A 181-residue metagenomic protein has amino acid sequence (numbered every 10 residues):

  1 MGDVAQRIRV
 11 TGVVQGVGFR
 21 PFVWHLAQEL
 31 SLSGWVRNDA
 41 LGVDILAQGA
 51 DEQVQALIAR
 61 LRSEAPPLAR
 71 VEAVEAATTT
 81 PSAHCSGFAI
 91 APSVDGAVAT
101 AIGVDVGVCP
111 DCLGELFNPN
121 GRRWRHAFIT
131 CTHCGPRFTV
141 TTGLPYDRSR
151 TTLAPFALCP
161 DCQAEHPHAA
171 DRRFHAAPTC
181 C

Functional and structural regions predicted by a protein language model:
M1-T179: Intrinsically disordered, low-complexity, mixed-charge
